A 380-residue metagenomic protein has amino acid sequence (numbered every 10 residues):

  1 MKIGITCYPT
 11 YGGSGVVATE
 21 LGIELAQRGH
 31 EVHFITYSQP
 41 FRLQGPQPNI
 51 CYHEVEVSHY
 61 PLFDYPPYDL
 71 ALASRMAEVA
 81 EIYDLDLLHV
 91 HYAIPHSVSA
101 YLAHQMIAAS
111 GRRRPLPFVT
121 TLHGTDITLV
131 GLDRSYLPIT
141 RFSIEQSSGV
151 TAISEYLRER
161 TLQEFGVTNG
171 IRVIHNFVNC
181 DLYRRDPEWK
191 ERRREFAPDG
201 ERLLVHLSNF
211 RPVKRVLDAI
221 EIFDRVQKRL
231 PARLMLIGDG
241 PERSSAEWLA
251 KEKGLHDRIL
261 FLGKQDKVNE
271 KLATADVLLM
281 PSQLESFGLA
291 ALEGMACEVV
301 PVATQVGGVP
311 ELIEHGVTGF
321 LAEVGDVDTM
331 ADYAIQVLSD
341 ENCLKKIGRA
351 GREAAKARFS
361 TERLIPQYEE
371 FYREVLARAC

Functional and structural regions predicted by a protein language model:
C7-Y11, I23-L70: N-terminal strand-loop element at the rim of the active site of nucleotide-sugar-dependent glycosyltransferases
T151, A197-F223: Conserved donor-binding/catalytic core segment of Leloir-type glycosyltransferases
Y156, F177: Carbohydrate-associated surface elements
R184-P198: A short helix/loop element that forms part of the nucleotide-sugar donor recognition site in Leloir-type
S245, T329, Q336, C343-R358 (+1 more regions): A short, well-ordered alpha-helix in the C-terminal region of glycosyltransferases
K264, Q283: Aromatic "clamp/platform" in nucleotide-sugar-dependent glycosyltransferases that forms part of the donor/acceptor
V300-A303, I313: Short hydrophobic beta-strand element within catalytic cores of glycosyltransferases and related nucleotide-activated
H315-G316, F320-V327, Q336-E341: Conserved acidic donor-binding segment of nucleotide-sugar-dependent glycosyltransferases
